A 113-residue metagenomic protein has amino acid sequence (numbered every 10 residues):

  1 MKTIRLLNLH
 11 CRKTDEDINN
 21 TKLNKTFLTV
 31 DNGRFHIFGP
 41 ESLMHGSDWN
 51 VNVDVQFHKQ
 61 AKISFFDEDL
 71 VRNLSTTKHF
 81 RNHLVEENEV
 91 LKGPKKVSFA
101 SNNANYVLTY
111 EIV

Functional and structural regions predicted by a protein language model:
M1-F27: C2/C2-like lipid-binding beta-sandwich modules
D17-K96, S101-N102, Y106: Peripheral membrane lipid-binding modules
V107-V113: Peripheral membrane interaction modules
